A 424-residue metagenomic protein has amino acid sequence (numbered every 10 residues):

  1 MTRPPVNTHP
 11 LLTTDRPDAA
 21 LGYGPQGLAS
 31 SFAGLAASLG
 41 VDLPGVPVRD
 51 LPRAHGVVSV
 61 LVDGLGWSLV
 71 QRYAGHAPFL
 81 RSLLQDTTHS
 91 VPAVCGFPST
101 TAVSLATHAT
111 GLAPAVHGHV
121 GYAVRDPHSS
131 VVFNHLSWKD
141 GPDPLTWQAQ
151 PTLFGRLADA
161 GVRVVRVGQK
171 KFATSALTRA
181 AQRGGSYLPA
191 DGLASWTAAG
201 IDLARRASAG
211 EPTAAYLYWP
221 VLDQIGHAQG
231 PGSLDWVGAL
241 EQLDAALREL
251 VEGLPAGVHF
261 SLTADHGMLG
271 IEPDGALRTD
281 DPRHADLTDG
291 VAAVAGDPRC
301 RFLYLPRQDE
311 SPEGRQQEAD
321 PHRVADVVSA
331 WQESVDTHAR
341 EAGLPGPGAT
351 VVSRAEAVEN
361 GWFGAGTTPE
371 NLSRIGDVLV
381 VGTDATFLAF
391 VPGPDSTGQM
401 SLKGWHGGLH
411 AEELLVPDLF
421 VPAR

Functional and structural regions predicted by a protein language model:
T2-L43, R72, A77-T213, Y218-H227: His/Asp/Glu-rich, glycine-adjacent segments that coordinate divalent cations and/or stabilize oxyanion chemistry on
S38-A54, D202-R206, V251-A256: A short acidic-Thr-Gly-centered motif at the start of a beta-strand
L51-A77: TRNA-binding/sensing appendages of the translation machinery
G56-V58, P212-Y216, H259: Residue-level preference for the first positions of well-ordered beta-strands
D63-G64, H266-M268: Active-site metal-binding loops of divalent metal-dependent hydrolases
L222-F260: A long, amphipathic alpha-helix that forms part of the scaffold/cap immediately adjacent to metal-dependent active
M268-F302: Acidic/histidine-rich catalytic neighborhood
A292-R424: Active-site neighborhoods of enzymes that stabilize oxyanions during catalysis
